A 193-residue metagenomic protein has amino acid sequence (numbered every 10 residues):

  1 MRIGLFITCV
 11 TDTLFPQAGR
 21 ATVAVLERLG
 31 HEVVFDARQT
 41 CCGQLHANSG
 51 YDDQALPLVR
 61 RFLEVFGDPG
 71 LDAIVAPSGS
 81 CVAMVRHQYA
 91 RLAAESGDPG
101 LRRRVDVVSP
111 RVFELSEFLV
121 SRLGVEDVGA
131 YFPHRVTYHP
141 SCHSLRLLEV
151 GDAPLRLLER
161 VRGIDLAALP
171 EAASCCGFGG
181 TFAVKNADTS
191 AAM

Functional and structural regions predicted by a protein language model:
M1-M193: Iron-sulfur cluster-binding electron-transfer modules in prokaryotic oxidoreductases
